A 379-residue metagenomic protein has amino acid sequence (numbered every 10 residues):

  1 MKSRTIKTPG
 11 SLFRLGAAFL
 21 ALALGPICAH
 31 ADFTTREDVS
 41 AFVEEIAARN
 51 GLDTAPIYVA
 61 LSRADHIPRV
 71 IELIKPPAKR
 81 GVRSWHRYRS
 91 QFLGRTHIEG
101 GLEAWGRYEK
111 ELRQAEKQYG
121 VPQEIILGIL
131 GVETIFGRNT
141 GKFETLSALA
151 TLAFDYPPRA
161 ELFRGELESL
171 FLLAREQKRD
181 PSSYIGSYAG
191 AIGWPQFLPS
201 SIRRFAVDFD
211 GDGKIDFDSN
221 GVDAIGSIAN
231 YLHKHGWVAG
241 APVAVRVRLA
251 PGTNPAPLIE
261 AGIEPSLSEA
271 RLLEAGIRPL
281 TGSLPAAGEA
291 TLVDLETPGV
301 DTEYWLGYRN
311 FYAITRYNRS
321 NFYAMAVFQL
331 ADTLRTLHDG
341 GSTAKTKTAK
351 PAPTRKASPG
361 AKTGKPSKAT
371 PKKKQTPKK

Functional and structural regions predicted by a protein language model:
M1-S11: N-terminal secretory signal peptides that target proteins for export/translocation
R14-P26: Bacterial N-terminal signal peptides
I27-A31: Sec/Tat signal peptide C-region and signal peptidase I cleavage site
D32-E116: An acidic, Gly/Ser/Thr/Pro-rich helix-cap/linker signature
I57-G81, L130-T134, E144-S147, R246-N254: Acidic helix-start/capping segments at beta-turn-to-alpha-helix junctions
H86-S227, H233: Acidic/His-rich structured neighborhood in mature extracellular/periplasmic domains
P181-G299: Flexible, glycine-rich surface segments
A250-K379: C-terminal soluble interaction/assembly domains
